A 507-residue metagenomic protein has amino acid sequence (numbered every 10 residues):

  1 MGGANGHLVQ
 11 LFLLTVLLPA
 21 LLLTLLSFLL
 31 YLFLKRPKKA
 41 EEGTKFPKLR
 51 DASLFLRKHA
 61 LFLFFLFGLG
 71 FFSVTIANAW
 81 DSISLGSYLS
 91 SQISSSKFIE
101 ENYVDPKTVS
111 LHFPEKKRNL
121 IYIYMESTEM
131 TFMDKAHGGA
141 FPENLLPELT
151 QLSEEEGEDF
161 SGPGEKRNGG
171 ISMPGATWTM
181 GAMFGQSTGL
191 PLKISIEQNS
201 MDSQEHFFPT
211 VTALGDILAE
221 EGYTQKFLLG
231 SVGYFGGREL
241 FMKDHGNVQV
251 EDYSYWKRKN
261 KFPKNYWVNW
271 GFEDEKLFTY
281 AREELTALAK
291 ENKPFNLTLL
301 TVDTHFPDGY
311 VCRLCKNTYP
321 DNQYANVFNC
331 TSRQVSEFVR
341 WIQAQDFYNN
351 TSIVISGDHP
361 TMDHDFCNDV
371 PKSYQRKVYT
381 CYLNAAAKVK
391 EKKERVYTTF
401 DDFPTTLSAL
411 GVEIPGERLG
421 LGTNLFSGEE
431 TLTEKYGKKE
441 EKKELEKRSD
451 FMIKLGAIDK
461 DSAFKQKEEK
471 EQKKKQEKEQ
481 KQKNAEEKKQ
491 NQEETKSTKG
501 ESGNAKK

Functional and structural regions predicted by a protein language model:
M1-S90: Transmembrane and membrane-interface helices of multi-pass, inner-membrane envelope-modifying transferases
A79-Q92, Y266, W270-L277: Generic detector of solvent-exposed, compositionally biased contiguous segments
Y88-P106: Short extracytoplasmic/periplasmic juxtamembrane "stem" segments immediately C-terminal to an N-terminal membrane anchor
P106-K507: Solvent-exposed soluble domains appended to multi-pass membrane proteins
